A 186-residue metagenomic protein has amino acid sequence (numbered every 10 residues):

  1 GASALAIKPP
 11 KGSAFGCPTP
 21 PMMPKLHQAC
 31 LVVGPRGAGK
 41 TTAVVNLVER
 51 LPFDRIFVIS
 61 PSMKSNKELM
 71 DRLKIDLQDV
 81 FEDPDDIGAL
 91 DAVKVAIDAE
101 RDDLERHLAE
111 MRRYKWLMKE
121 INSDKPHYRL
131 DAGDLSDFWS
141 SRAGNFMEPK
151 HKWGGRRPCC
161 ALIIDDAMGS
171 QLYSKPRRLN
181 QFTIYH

Functional and structural regions predicted by a protein language model:
G1-T19, M63, L73, D85: N-terminal pre-Walker A segment at the start of P-loop NTPase domains
A4-A6, E68, D76, A89 (+1 more regions): Acidic/proline-rich low-complexity IDRs
G16-P18, Q28-R50, P61-S65, I87 (+2 more regions): Conserved P-loop NTPase motor cores
P52-I75, G88: AAA+/P-loop NTPase substrate/partner-engagement loops
F53-D54, Q78-E82, Y185-H186: Short, surface-exposed linear patches
K74-D76, N180-Q181: Glycine-rich, phosphate-binding/catalytic loops in enzymes
D76-K94: Short acidic-hydrophobic, aromatic-tinged amphipathic segments that line or gate anion-handling sites
